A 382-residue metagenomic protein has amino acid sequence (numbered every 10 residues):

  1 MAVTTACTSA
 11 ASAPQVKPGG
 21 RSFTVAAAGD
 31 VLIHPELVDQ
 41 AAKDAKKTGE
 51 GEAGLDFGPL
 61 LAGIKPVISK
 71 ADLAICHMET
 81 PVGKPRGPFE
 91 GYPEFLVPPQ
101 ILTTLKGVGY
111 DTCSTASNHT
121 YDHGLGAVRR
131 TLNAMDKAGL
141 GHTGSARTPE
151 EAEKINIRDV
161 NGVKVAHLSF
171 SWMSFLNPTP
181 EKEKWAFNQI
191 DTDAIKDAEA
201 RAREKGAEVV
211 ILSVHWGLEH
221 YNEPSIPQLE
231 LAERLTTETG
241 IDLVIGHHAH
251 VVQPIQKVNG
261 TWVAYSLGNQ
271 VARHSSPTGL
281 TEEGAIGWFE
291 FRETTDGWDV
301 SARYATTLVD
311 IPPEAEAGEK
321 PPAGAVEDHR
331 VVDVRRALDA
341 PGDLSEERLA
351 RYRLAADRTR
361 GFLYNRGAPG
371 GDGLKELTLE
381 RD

Functional and structural regions predicted by a protein language model:
M1-T5: Sec-dependent bacterial lipoprotein signal peptides
C7-D382: Acidic, metal/ion-coordinating pockets
